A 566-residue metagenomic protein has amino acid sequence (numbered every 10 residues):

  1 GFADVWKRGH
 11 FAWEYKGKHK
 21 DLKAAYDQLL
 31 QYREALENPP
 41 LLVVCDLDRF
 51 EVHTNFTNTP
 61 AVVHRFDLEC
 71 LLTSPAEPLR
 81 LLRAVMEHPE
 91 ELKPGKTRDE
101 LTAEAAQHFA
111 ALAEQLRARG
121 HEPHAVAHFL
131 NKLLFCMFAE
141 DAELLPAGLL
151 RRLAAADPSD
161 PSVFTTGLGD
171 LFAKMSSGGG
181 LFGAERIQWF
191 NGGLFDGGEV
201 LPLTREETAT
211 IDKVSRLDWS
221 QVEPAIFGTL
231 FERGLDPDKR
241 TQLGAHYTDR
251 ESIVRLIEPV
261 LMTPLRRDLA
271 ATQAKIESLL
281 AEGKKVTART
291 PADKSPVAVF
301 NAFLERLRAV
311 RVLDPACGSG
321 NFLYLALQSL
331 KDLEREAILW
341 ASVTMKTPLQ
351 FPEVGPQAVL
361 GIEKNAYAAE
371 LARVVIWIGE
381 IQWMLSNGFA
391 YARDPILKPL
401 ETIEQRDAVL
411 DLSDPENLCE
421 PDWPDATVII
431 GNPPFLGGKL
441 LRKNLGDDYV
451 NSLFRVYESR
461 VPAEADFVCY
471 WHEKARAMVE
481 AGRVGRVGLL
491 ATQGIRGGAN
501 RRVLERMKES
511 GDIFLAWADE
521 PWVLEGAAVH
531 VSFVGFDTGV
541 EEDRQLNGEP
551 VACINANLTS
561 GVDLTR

Functional and structural regions predicted by a protein language model:
G1-A3: Short, surface-exposed loop/strand segments
V5-H19, Y32: Conserved catalytic cores of phosphodiester-cleaving nucleases, focusing on short active-site segments
F11, L41, V428: Short, Asp-centered acidic motifs that coordinate Mg2+ and/or phosphate in catalytic or ligand-binding sites
E14-Y15, L42-D46, I362, R486-L490: Acidic beta-strand-to-loop metal/phosphate-binding motif
L22-A24, Q28-R33, E37, D48-L101 (+11 more regions): Signature of N6-adenine DNA methyltransferases within the class I
P78-K331, A358-L371, V375, R406-P421 (+2 more regions): Preference for the N-terminal adenyl/adenosyl cofactor-binding alpha/beta module
A270-F303, E334-F351, I381-P399: Short mixed-charge
I338-E370: Cysteine-dependent PTP/DSP-like catalytic domain, specifically the C-terminal lobe
